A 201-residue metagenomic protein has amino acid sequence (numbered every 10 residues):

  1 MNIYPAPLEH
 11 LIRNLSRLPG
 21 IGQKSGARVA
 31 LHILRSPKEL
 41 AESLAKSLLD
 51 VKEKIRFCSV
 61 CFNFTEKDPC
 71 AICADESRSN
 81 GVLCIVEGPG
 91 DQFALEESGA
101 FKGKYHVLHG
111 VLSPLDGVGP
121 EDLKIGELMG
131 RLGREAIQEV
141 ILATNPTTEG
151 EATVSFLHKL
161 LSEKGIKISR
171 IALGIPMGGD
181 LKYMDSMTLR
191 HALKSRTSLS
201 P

Functional and structural regions predicted by a protein language model:
N2-L8, R17, A30-Q92: Cys/His-rich Zn2+-binding cysteine-cluster or related metal-binding knuckle/ribbon modules and their
H10, K102, M129-I141, N145-P201: Long C-terminal interaction/binding lobes of large macromolecular proteins
S16, L34, L49, F62 (+7 more regions): Signal for well-folded cores of large energy- and translation-related assemblies
P19, K38, V51, N63 (+3 more regions): Conserved phosphate/pyrophosphate-binding and hydrolysis machinery centered on Walker-type P-loop NTPases, extending
G26, D75-T144: Extended interfacial segments that mediate partner engagement and assembly in macromolecular machines
A27-H32, L181: Short hydrophobic alpha-helical segments that form membrane-spanning helices or hydrophobic packing faces of helical
L40, A45-L48, S59, A71-I72 (+5 more regions): Core recognition of P-loop NTPase motor domains used across DNA-transaction enzymes
